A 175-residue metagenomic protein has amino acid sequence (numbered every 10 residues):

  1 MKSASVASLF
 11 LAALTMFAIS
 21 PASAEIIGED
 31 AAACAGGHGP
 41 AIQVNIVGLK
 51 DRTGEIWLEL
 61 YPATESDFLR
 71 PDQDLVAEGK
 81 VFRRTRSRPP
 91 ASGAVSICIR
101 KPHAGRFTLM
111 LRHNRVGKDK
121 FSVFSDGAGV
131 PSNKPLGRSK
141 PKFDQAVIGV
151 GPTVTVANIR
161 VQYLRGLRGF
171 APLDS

Functional and structural regions predicted by a protein language model:
M1-S5: Positively charged n-region of N-terminal signal peptides that target proteins for export
S8-A18: Bacterial N-terminal signal peptides
S20-L69, K120-S175: Primarily secretory-pathway and cell-envelope proteins
E59-Y61, D74-V76, M110-L111: Short acidic/polar alpha-helix capping motifs at helix-coil junctions
P71-K101: Tryptophan-paired
V95, P102-L111: A short tyrosine-centered beta-strand micro-motif
R112-V116: Acidic, divalent-cation-chelating loop motifs in proteins
